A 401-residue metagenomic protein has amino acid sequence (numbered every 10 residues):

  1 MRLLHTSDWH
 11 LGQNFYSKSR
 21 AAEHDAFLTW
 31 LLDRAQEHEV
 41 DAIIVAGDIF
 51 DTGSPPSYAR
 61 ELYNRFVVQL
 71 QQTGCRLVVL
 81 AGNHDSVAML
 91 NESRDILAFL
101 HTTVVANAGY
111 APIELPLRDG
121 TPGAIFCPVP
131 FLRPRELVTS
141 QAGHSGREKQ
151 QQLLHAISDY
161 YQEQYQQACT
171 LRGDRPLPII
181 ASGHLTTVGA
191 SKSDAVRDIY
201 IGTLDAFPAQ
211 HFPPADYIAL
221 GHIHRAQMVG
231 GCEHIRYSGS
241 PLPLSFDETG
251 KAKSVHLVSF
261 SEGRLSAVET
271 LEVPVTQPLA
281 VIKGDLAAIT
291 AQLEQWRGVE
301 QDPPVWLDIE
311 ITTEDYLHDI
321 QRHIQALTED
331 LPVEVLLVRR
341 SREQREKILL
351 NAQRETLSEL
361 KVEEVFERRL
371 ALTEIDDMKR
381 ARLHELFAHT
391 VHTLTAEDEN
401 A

Functional and structural regions predicted by a protein language model:
M1-F66, Q72, E385, H389 (+1 more regions): N-terminal active-site segment of His-dependent metallophosphoesterases
D8, L28, I43, D48 (+8 more regions): Divalent metal-coordination and catalytic microenvironments
E37, A42, F260-A401: Accessory, non-catalytic peripheral segments of nucleic-acid enzymes
P55, D85-H234: His/Asp/Glu-rich metal-coordinating catalytic cores of metallo-dependent phosphodiesterases/hydrolases acting on
L62-G74, L204-P214: Catalytic-core regions built around general acid/base machinery
Q71-V79, P303-W306: Short, surface-exposed connector motifs at secondary-structure boundaries
Q72-T73, D174, Q210-P214, Q301-D302 (+1 more regions): Short, conserved loop/helix-junction motifs that constitute active-site signature segments in enzyme catalytic cores
A209-F212, D216-I282: A conserved active-site cap/scaffold subdomain adjacent to cofactor or substrate pockets
